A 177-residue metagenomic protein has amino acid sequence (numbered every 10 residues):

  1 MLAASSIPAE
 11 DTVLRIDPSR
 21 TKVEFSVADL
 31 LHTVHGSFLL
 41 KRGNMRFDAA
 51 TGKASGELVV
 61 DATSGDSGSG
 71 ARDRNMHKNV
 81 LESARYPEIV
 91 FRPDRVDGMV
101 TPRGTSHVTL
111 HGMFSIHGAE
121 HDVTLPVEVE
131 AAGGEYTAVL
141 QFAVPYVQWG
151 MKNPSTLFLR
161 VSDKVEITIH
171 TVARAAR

Functional and structural regions predicted by a protein language model:
M1-A3: Bacterial N-terminal signal peptides
S6-R177: Low-complexity, acidic/polar, glycine-enriched regions of mature
